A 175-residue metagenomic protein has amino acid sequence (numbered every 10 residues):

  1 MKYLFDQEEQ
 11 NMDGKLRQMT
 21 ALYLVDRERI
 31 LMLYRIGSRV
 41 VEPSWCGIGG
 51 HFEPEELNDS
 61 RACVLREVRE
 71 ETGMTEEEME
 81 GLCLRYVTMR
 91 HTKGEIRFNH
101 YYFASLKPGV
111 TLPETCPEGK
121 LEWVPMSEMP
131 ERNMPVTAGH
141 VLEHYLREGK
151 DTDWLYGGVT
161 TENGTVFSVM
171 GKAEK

Functional and structural regions predicted by a protein language model:
D6-M32, F52-E53: Conserved N-terminal beta-strand and adjoining loop/helix that marks the start of the Nudix/MutT-like hydrolase domain
K15-R17, V25, V40, E95-R97 (+1 more regions): A generic fold-level signal
Q18-T20, E28, F98-H100, G119 (+1 more regions): Change "...and in nucleic-acid phosphodiester-cleaving endonucleases..." to "...and in nucleic-acid processing enzymes
V25-R29, S38-R39, L106-T111: Short, charged/polar surface micro-motifs in flexible loops or helix N-caps
R29-R69, Y156, T160, T165-K175: Conserved Nudix-box catalytic region and its N-terminal flanking loop in Nudix hydrolases and closely related
F52-M79, T88-H140, M170-K175: Unchanged
L142-L146: Intrinsically disordered, low-complexity, charge-dense segments enriched in Lys/Arg and Glu/Asp interspersed
R147-L155: Short helix-capping/linker segments at secondary-structure and domain boundaries
